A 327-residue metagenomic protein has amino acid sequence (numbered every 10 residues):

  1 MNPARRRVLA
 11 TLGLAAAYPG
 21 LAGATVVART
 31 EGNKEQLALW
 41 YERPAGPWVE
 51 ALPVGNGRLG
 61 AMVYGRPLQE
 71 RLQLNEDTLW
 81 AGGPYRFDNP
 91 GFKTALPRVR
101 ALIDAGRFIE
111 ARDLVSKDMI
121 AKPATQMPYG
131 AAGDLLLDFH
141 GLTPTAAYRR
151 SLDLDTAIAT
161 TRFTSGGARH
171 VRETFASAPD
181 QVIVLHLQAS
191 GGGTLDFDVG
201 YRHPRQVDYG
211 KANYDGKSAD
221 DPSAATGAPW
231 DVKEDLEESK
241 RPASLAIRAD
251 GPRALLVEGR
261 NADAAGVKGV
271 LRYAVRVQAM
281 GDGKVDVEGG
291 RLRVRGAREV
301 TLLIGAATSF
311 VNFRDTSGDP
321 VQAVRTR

Functional and structural regions predicted by a protein language model:
M1-R7: Twin-arginine (Tat) signal peptide motif
R7-T25: N-terminal export signals
V26-R327: Aromatic-residue-lined binding/catalytic grooves and analogous aromatic/hydrophobic interfacial grooves in multimeric
